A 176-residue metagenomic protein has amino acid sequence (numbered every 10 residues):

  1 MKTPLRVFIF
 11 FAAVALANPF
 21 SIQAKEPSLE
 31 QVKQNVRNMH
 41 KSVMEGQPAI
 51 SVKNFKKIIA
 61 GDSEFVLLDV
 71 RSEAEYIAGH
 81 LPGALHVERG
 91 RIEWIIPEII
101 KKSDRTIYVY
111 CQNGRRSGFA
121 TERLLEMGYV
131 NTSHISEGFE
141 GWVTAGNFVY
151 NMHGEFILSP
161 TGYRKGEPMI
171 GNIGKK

Functional and structural regions predicted by a protein language model:
M1-I9: Bacterial N-terminal signal peptides that target proteins for export
K2, F20-G61, I77-T106, R115-K176: Rhodanese-like catalytic fold shared by cysteine-dependent sulfurtransferases and DSP/PTP-type phosphatases
F8-P19: Bacterial N-terminal signal peptides
E64-D69: Structural scaffold elements adjacent to functional motifs in cytosolic proteins
V70-E75: Short, polar loop motifs at secondary-structure junctions
Y110-C111: Short, surface-exposed ligand- or partner-binding patches at beta-edge/loop junctions that are enriched in aromatics
